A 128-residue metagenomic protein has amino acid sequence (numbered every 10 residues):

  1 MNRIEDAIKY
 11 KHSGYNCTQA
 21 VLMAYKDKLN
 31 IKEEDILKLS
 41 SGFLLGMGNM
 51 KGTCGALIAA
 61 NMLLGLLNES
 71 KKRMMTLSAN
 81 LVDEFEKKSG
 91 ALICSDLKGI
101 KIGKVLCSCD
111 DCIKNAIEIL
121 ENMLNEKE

Functional and structural regions predicted by a protein language model:
M1-K11: Polybasic, low-complexity association/targeting segments
C17, C54, C94: Short cysteine clusters
A24-S41, E86-C94: Acidic-glycine-rich active-site phosphate/pyrophosphate-binding loop
L29-K38, G65-A79: Phosphate-handling active-site elements
F43, M47-L64: Glycine/serine-rich anion-binding loops at beta->alpha junctions that coordinate negatively charged ligand groups
N61-L64, N68, I100-G103: Iron-sulfur (Fe-S) cluster-binding segments and ferredoxin-like electron-carrier domains, especially [2Fe-2S]
A79-E128: C-terminal binding/interaction regions
